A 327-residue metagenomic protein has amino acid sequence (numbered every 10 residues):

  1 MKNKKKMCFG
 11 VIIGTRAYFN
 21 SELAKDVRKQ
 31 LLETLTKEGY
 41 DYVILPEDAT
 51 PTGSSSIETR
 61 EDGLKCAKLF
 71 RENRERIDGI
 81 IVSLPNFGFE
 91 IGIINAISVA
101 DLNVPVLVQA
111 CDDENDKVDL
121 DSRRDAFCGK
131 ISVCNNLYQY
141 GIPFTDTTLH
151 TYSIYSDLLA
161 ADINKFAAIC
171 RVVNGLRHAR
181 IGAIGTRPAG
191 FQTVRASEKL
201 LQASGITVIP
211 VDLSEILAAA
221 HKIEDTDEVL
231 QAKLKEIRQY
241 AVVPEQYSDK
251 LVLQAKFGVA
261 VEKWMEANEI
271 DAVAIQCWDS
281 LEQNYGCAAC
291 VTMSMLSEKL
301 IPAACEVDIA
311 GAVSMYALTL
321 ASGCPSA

Functional and structural regions predicted by a protein language model:
M1-N174, H178-G182, R187-A272: Metallocofactor- and cofactor-centric catalytic cores in central/energy metabolism, strongly enriched
G205, A321-S322: A broad structural signal for alpha-helix termini and local helix breaks/kinks
A232-K233, Q239-A321: Long, internal scaffold/assembly segments composed of regular secondary structure
S326-A327: Short, intrinsically disordered, charge-balanced linker/junction segments flanking boundaries in proteins
